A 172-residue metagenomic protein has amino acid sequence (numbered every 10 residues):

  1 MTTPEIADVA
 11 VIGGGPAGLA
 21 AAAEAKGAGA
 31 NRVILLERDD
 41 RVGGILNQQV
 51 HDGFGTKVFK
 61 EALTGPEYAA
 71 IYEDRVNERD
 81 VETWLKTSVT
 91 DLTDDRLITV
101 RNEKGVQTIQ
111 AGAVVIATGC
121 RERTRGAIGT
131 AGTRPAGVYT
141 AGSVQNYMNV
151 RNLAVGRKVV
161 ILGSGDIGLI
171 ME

Functional and structural regions predicted by a protein language model:
M1-I12, A70-K158: FAD-binding core/adjacent interface of flavoenzyme oxidoreductases
A7-I71, A154-E172: Beta1-alpha1 glycine-rich phosphate/pyrophosphate-binding loop at the start of Rossmann-like nucleotide-binding domains
